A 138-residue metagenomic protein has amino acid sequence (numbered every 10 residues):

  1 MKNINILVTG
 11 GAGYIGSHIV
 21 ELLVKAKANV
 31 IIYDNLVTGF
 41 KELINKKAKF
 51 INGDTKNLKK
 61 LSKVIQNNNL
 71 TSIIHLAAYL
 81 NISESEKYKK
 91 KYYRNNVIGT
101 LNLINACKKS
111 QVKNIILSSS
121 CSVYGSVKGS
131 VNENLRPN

Functional and structural regions predicted by a protein language model:
M1-N138: N-terminal Rossmann-like NAD(P)+-binding domain of SDR-like oxidoreductases, especially those catalyzing
